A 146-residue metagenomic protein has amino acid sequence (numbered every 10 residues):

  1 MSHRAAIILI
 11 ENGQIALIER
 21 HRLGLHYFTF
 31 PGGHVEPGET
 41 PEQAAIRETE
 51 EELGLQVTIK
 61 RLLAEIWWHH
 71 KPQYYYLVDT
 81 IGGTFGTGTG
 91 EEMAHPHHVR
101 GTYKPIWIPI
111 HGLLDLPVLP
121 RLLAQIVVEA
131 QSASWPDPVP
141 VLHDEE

Functional and structural regions predicted by a protein language model:
M1-A16, P37: Conserved N-terminal beta-strand and adjoining loop/helix that marks the start of the Nudix/MutT-like hydrolase domain
L9-I10, L17, V78, W107: Conserved hydrophobic "DFG−1" position in protein kinase catalytic cores
L23-H26: A conserved beta-turn-beta hairpin within the catalytic core of GNAT-like acetyltransferases that forms part
T29-F30: A short gly/proline-enriched turn/hairpin at secondary-structure junctions
V35-T58, W67-L119, E145-E146: Unchanged
V118-E146: Charged phosphate-binding loop/patch that engages nucleotide di/tri-phosphates or the phosphate backbone of nucleic
